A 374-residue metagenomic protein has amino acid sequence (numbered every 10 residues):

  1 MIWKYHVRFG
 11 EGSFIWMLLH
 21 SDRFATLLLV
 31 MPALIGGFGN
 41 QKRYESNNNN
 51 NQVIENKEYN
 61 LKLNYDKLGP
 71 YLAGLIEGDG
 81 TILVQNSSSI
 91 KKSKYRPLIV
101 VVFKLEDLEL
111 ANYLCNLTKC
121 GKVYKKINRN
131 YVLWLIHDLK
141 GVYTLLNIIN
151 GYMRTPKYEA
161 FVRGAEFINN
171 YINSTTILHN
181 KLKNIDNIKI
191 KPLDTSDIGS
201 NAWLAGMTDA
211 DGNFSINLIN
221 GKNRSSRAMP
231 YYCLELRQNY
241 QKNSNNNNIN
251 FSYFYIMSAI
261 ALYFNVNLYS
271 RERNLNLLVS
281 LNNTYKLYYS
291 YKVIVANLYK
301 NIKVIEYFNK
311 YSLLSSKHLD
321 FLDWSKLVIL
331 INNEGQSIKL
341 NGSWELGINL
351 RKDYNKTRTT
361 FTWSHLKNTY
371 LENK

Functional and structural regions predicted by a protein language model:
M1-K374: Internal intein/HINT superfamily modules and their associated LAGLIDADG
